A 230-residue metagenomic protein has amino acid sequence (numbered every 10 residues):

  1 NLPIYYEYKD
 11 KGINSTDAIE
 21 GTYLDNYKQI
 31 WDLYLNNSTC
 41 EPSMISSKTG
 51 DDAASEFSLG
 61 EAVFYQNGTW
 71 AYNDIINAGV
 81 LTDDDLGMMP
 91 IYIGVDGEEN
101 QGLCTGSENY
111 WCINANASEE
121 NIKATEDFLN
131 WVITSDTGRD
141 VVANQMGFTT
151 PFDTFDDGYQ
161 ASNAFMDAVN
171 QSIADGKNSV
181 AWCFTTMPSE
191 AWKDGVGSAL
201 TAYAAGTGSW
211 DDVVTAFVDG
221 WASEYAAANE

Functional and structural regions predicted by a protein language model:
N1-N14, E99-A115, N170, A191-T201: Periplasmic solute-binding protein
Y8-S46: Glycine-centered hinge/linker elements that transmit conformational signals in sensory and ligand-binding systems
T39, A78-G147, S198: Extracytoplasmic/periplasmic substrate-recognition and gating elements
M44-L59: Short helix-initiation/N-cap motifs at beta->coil->alpha
G50, N67-Y72, S107-N109: Beta->alpha turn/N-cap motifs
A53-F57, A71-D74, T125, L129 (+1 more regions): Short, hydrophobic alpha-helical packing/hinge segments within bilobed ligand-binding/sensory domains
L59-G68: Alpha-to-beta junction loops
T105, F148-T154, A168-A222: C-terminal capping/gating helix-and-loop segments adjacent to ligand/active sites or protein-protein/ligand interfaces
